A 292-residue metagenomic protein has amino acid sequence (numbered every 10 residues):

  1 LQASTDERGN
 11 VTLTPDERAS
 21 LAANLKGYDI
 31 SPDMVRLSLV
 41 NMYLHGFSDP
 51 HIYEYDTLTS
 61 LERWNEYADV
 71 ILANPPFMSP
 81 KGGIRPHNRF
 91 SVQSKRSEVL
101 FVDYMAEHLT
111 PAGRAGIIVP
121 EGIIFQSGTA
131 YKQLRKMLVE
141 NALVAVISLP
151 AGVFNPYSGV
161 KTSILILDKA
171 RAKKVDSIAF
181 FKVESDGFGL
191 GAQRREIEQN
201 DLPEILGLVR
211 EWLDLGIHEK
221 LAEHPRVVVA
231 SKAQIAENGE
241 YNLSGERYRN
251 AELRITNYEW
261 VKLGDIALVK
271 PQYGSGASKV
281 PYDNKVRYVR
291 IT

Functional and structural regions predicted by a protein language model:
L1-A73, M78-P80, R89, K95 (+4 more regions): Conserved S-adenosyl-L-methionine
I30-L37, I52, K95-L167: Conserved Class I SAM-dependent methyltransferase catalytic core
N74, E259-T292: Low-complexity, Lys/Gly-biased intrinsically disordered segments
P76-S79, E121-I124, V153-F154, A170-K173 (+1 more regions): Conserved nucleotide-binding/hydrolysis micro-motifs of P-loop NTPases
V160-I164, A192, Y248: Short hydrophobic/aromatic beta-strand or adjacent loop that forms the aromatic wall/cage of a ligand/substrate-binding
I166-D168, K182, R290: Short, well-ordered beta-strand micro-motif
E198-W212, R247, P281, K285-T292: Short, intrinsically disordered, charge-balanced linker/junction segments flanking boundaries in proteins
W212-Y273: Non-catalytic DNA-recognition/assembly elements of restriction-modification systems
